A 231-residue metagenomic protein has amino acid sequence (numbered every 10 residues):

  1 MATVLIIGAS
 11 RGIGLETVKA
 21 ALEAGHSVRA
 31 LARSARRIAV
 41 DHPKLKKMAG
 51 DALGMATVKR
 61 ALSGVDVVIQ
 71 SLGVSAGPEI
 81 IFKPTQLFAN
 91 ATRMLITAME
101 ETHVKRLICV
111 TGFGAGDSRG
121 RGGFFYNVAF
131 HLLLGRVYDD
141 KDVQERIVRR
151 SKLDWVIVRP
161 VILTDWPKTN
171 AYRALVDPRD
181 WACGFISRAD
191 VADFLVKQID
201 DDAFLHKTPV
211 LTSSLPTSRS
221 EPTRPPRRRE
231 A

Functional and structural regions predicted by a protein language model:
V4-A24: N-terminal Rossmann NAD(P)H-binding glycine-rich loop of SDR-like oxidoreductase domains
V4-L5, A9, R36-M94, A98-E101 (+1 more regions): NAD(P)H-binding glycine-rich loop region in Rossmannoid oxidoreductase-like domains and their noncatalytic homologs
S27-R29, A35, P78-E79, N90 (+2 more regions): Conserved Rossmann-fold NAD(P)-dependent oxidoreductase catalytic core, especially the SDR/UDP-sugar
G77-I81, R121-V137, I162, D180-A182 (+1 more regions): Alpha-helical membrane-targeting segments
F88, D140, V158, I186-V196 (+1 more regions): Substrate-positioning beta->alpha
E145-P167: Conserved beta-loop-beta element that borders a ligand/cofactor-binding pocket
P167-Y172, Q198-K207: Glycine/proline-rich active-site loop of Rossmann-fold NAD(P)-dependent oxidoreductases
D201-S220: Core catalytic loop region at the nicotinamide-binding pocket of NAD(P)H-dependent oxidoreductases
